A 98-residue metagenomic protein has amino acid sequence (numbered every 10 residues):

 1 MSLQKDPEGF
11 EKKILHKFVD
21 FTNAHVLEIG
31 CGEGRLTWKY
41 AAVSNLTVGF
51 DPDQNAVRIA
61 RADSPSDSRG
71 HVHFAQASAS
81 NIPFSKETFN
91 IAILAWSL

Functional and structural regions predicted by a protein language model:
M1-S2: Basic/polar N-terminal segments that are highly enriched at the extreme N-terminus, encompassing both cleavable
K5-A24: Conserved alpha-helix/loop element of class I SAM-dependent methyltransferases that forms part of the SAM/SAH-binding
A24, N45, N90: Conserved acidic residues
L27, E33-I82: Class I SAM-dependent methyltransferase SAM/SAH-binding core
S80-A92: A short acidic, Gly/Pro-enriched loop at the edge of an enzyme's catalytic core that lines a small-molecule cofactor
W96-S97: Short catalytic micro-motifs in class I SAM-dependent methyltransferases
